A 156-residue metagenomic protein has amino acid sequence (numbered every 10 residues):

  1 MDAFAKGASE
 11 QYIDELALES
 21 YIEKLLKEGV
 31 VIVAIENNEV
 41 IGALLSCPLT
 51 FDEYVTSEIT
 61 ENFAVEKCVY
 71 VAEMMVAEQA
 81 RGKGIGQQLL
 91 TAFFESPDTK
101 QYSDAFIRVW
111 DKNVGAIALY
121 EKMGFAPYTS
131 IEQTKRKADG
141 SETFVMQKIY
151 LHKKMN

Functional and structural regions predicted by a protein language model:
S9-I32, E36, L45, F51: Active-site rim helix/loop that mediates acceptor-substrate recognition in acyltransferases
G29-V33, A43, E73, F106 (+1 more regions): Short hydrophobic/aromatic beta-strand element in the GNAT-like acyltransferase core that lines or flanks the acyl-donor
E39-G42, G115: Glycine-rich acetyl-CoA-binding "A-motif" of GNAT/NAT acetyltransferases
L44-E73, T134-D139: Conserved acyl-donor/pantetheine-binding loop and adjacent beta-alpha core of acyl/acetyltransferases and related
A72, A77, R81, W110: Residue-level recognition of the GNAT/N-acetyltransferase active site
V76, G82-E95, A118-K122: Conserved acetyl-CoA-binding loop-helix of GNAT-fold acetyltransferases
P97-V109: Conserved GNAT acetyl-CoA-binding A-motif
W110-I117, K122-M123, Q133-N156: C-terminal "cap" of GNAT-fold acetyltransferases
